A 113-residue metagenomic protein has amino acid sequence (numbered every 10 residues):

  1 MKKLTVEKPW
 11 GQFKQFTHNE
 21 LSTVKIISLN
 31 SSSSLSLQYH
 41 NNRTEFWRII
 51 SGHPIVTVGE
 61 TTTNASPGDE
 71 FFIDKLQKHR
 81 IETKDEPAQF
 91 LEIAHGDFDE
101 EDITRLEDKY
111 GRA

Functional and structural regions predicted by a protein language model:
M1-K8, R80-A113: Double-stranded beta-helix
K2-Y39, R43: A short glycine-rich, His/Asp/Glu-containing loop-to-beta-strand
I27-N30, Y39-V56, I93-G96: Short, conserved beta-strand element in jelly-roll/cupin
L29-S31, P67, K75, T83 (+2 more regions): Active-site donor-binding loop signature of nucleotide-sugar glycosyltransferases
S34, F46, H53-I55, K78 (+1 more regions): Structural motif
G59-K78: Short acidic-glycine-tyrosine-enriched beta hairpin
